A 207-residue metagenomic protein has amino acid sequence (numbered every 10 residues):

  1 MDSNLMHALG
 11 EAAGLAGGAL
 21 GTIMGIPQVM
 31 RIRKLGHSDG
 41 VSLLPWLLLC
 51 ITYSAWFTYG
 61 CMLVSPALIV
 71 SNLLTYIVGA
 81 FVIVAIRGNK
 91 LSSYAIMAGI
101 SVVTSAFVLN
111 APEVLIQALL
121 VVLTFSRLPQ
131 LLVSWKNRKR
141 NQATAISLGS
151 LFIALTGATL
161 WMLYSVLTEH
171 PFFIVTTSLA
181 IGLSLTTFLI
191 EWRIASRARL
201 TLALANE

Functional and structural regions predicted by a protein language model:
M1-E207: Alpha-helical membrane-protein topology signature
